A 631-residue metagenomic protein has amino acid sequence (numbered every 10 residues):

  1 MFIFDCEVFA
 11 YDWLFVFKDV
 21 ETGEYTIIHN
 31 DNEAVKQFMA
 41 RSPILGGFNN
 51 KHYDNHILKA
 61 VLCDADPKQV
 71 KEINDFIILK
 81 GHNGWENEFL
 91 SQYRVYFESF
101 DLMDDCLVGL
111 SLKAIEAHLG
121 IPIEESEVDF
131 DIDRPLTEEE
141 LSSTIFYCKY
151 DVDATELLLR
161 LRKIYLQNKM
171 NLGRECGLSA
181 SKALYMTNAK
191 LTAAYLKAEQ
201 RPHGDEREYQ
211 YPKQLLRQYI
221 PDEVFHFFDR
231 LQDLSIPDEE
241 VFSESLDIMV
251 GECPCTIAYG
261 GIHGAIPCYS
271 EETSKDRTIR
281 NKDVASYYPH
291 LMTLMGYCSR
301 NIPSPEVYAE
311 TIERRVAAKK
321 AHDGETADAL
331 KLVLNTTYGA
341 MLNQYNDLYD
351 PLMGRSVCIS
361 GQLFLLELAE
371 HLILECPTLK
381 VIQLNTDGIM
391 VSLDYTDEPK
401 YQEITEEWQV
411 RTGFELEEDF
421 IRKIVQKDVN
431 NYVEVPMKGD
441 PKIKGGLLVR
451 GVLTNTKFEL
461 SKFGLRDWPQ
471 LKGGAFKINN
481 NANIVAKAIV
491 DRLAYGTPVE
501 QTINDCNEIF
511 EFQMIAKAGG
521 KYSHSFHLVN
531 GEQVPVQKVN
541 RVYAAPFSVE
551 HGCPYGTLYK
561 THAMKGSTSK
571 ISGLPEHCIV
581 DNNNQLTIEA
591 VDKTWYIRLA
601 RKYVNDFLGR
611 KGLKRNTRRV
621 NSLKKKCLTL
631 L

Functional and structural regions predicted by a protein language model:
M1-V16, G23: Entry/capping segment at the start of metal-dependent catalytic domains with acidic active-site entry clusters
M1-V8, S99-D101, R280-K282: Two-metal-ion RNase H-like nuclease active-site motif
F4-C6, I28-H29, G47-N50, K282 (+1 more regions): Short His-Asn-centered micro-motif
F15, H52-D64, A285-S299: Short active-site loop/helix that positions an aromatic residue
E21-A114, Y147: Conserved DEDDh/DEDDy metal-dependent 3′-5′ exonuclease domain
C106-S111, E127-T137, G251-E375, S392: Helical catalytic core of nucleic-acid polymerases
H118-S126, I132-S286, H290, L368-Q409 (+8 more regions): Conserved "right-hand" nucleotidyltransferase catalytic core of DNA-directed polymerases
E398-L631: C-terminal, non-catalytic extensions of nucleic-acid polymerases
